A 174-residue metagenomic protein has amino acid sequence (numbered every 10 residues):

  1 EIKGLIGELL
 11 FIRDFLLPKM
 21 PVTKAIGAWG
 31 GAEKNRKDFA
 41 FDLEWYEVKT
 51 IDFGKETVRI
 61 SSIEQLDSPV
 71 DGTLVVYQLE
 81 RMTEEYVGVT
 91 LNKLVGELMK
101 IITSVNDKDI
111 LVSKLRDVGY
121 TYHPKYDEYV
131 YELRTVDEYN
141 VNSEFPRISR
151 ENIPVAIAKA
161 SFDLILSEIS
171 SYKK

Functional and structural regions predicted by a protein language model:
E1-K34, I51-K174: Nucleic-acid endonuclease domains
F15, F39-D52: Conserved catalytic cores of phosphodiester-cleaving nucleases, focusing on short active-site segments
